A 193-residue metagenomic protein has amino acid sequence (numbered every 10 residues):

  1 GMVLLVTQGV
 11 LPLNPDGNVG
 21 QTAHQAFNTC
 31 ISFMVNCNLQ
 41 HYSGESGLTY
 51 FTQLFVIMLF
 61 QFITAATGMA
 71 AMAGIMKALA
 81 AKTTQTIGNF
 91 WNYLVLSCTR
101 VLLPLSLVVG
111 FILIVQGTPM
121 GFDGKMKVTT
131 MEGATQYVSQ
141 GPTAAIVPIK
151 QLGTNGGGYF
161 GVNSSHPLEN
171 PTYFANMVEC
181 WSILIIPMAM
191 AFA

Functional and structural regions predicted by a protein language model:
G1-Q21, Q25-T29, S97-I114: Hydrophobic or amphipathic alpha-helical targeting/insertion segments
G9-Q53, P119-W181: P-loop potassium selectivity filter motif centered on the GYG triad
L48-F122, Y173-F192: A conserved hydrophobic secondary-structure block that centers on an alpha-helix together with its immediately flanking
